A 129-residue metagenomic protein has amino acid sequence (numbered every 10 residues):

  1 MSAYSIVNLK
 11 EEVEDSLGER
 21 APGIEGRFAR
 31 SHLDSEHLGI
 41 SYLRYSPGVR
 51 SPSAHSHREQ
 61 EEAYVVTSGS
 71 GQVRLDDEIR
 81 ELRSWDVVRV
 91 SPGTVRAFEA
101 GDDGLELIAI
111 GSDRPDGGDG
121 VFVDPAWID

Functional and structural regions predicted by a protein language model:
M1-L38, P47, G118-D129: A short, N-terminal "cap"/entry segment at the start of jelly-roll beta-barrel domains of the cupin/DSBH fold
R30-H32, P52-R58, E99-A100, P125: Short histidine-centered beta-strand/loop micro-motifs that create catalytic or ligand/metal-coordination sites
S35-L38, S46-S51, S70, I79 (+1 more regions): Short, charged/polar surface micro-motifs in flexible loops or helix N-caps
Y42-S46, S56-R74: Short, conserved beta-strand element in jelly-roll/cupin
S53, V73-R74, V90, R96-D102: Short beta-strand His + acidic residue motifs that chelate non-heme Fe in jelly-roll/DSBH and cupin folds
E59, E78, T94, D103-G104: A generic "binding-loop/recognition-motif" signal
D77-P92: Short acidic-glycine-tyrosine-enriched beta hairpin
A97-D129: Double-stranded beta-helix
